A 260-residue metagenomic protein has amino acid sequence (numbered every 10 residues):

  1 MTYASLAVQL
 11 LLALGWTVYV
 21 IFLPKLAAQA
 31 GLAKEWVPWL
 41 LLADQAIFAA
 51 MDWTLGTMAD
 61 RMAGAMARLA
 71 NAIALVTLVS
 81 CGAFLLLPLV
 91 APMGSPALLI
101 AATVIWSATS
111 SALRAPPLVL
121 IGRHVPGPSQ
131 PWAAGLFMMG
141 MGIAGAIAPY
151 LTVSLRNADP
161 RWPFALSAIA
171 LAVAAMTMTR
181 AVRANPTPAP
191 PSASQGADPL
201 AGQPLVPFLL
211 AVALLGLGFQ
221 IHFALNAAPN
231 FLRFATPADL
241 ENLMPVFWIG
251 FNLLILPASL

Functional and structural regions predicted by a protein language model:
M1-F48, V206-P207, A211, G216-T236 (+1 more regions): Helix-loop boundary and gating motifs at the non-cytosolic
W39-R61, V246-A258: Central cavity-lining transmembrane alpha-helices of secondary-active solute carriers, predominantly the Major
F48, P131-V153: Glycine-rich segments within core transmembrane alpha-helices of 12-TM secondary carriers
R61-L78: Cytoplasmic membrane-interface "Motif A"-like loop-to-helix N-cap segments of 12-TM Major Facilitator Superfamily
A74-M93: C-terminal ends and interior cores of transmembrane alpha-helices in multi-pass membrane transporters/permeases
A112-V125: Intracellular juxtamembrane helix-capping segments at the cytosolic ends of symmetry-related transmembrane helices
W162-R180: Symmetry-related core transmembrane helices of the 12-TM Major Facilitator Superfamily/SLC fold
N185-L210, L214: Juxtamembrane intracellular "pre-TM" segments in multi-pass secondary transporters
